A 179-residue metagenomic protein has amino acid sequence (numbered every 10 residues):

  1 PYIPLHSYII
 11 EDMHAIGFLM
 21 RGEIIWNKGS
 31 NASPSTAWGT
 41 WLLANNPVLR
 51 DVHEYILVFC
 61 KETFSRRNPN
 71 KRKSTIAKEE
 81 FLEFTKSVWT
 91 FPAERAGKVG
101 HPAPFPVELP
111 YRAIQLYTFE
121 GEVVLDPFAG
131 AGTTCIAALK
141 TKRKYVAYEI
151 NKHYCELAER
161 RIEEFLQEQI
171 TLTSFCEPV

Functional and structural regions predicted by a protein language model:
P1-L157: Core catalytic lobe of class I
E159-V179: S-adenosyl-L-methionine
